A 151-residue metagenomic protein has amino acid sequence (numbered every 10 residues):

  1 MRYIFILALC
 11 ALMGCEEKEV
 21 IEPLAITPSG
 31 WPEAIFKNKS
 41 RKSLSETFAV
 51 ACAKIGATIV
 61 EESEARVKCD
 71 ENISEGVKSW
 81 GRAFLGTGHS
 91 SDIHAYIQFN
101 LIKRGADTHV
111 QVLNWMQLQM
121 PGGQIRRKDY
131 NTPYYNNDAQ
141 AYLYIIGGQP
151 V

Functional and structural regions predicted by a protein language model:
M1-I6: Sec-dependent signal peptide recognition, specifically the positively charged N-region followed immediately by
L12-G14: C-terminal motif of bacterial Sec signal peptides marking the signal peptidase cleavage site
E16-V151: Ser/Thr-rich, low-complexity intrinsically disordered terminal regions
